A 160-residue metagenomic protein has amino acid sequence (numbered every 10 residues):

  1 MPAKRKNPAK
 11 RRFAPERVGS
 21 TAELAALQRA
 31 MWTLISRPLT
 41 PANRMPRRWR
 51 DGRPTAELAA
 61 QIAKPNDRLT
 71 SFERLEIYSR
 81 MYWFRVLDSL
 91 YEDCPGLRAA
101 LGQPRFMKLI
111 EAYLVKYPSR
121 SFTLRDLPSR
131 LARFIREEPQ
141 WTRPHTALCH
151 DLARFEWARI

Functional and structural regions predicted by a protein language model:
P2-E73: Charged, compositionally biased N-terminal leader segments and the immediate start of the first structured element
E23, R74, Y78, Y82-V86 (+2 more regions): Secondary-structure capping and boundary motifs in well-ordered enzyme cores
W32, S36-L39, R98, R105 (+2 more regions): Hydrophobic/aromatic-lined pockets within catalytic cores
A42, P104-L109, W141-T146: Short secondary-structure capping/junction motifs at helix and strand boundaries
A59-C94: Conserved glycine-rich, hydrophobic/aromatic-active-site segments that form phosphate/pyrophosphate or metal-binding
Y82-V115: Amphipathic alpha-helical packing elements
V115-I160: Charged mid-protein connector segments
